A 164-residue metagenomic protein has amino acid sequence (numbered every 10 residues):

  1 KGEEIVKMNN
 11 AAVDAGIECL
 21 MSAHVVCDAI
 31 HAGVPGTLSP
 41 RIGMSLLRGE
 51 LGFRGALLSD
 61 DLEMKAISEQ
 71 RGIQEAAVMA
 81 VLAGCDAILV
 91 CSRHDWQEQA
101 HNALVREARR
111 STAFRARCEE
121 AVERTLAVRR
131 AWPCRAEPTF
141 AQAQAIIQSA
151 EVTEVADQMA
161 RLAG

Functional and structural regions predicted by a protein language model:
K1-C19: Phosphate/pyrophosphate-binding betaalpha-module
K1-E4, D28-S39, E107-F114: Glycine-rich tight-turn/loop motif centered on a GG-T
V13-V34: Short acidic, glycine-rich surface-loop motifs adjacent to enzyme active sites
L20-S22, G55-D60, I88-L89, T125: Hydrophobic faces of well-ordered beta-strands that scaffold small-molecule active sites in alpha/beta enzyme cores
V25, D61-L62, S92-D95: Short, ordered loop/turn segments at secondary-structure junctions
D28-A29, M64-E69: Short, small-residue-enriched loops and turns at beta-alpha junctions that line or gate enzyme active sites
G36-L58: Alpha-helix-loop-beta-strand connector modules within alpha/beta enzyme cores
G49-E50, E69-G164: Preference for extracellular/luminal or secreted protein segments
